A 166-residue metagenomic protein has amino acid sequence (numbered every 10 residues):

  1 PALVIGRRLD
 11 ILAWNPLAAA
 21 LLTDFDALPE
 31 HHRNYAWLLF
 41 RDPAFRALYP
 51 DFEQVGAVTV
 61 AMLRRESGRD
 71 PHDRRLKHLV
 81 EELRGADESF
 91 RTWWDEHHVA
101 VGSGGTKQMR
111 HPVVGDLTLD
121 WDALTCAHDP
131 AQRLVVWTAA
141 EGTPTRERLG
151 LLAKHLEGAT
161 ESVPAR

Functional and structural regions predicted by a protein language model:
P1-R166: Hydrophobic protein-protein interaction segments
